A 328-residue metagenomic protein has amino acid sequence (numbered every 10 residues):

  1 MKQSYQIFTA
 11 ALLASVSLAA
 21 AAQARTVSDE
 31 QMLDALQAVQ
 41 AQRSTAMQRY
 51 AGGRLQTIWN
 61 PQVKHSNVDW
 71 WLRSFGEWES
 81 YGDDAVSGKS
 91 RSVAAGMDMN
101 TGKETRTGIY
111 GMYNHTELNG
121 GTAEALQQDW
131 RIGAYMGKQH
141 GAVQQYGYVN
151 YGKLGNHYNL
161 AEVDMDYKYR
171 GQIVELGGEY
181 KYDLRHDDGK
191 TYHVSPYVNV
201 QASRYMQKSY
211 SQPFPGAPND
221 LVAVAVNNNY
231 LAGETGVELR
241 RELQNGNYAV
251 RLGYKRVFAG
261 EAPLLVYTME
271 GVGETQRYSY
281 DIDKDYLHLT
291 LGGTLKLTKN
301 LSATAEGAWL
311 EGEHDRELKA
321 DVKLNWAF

Functional and structural regions predicted by a protein language model:
M1-V16, A20-S87, Y169: Outer-membrane translocation/initiation segment of Type V secreted surface proteins
V27, S66-D69, S74-F328: Membrane translocator/pore-forming domains, dominated by Gram-negative outer-membrane beta-barrels
